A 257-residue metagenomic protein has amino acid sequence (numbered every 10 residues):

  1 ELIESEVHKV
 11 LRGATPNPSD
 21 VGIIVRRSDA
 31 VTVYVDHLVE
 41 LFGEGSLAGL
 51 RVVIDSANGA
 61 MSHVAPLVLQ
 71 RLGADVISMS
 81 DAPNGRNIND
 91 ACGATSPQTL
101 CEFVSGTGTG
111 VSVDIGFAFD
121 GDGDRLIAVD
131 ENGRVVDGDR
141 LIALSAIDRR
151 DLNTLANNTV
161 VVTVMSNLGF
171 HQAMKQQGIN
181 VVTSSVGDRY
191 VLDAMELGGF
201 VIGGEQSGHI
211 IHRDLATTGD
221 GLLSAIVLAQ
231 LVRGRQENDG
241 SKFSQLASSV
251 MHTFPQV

Functional and structural regions predicted by a protein language model:
E1-G13, A48, T99-T163, N167-G178: Replace "Mg2+/Mn2+-dependent" with "divalent metal-dependent
E1-V111: Gly/Ser/Thr-enriched, mixed-charge loops and adjacent short helices that form phosphate/oxyanion-binding elements
L2, D29-V33, G59-V64, T95 (+7 more regions): Conserved active-site and cofactor/substrate-binding residues in soluble primary-metabolism enzymes
I54, S78-S80, A118-F119, A128 (+4 more regions): General beta-strand structural signal in soluble alpha/beta enzymes
G59, D120-D124, S207-H209: Short glycine-rich anion-binding loops that position phosphate/pyrophosphate groups of nucleotides and phosphorylated
H63-L67, N89-C92, L126-E131, R140 (+3 more regions): Short acidic, glycine/serine/threonine-rich loops at helix termini
A65, L69, L100, S145-R149 (+2 more regions): Buried hydrophobic packing segments
I115, L152-V257: Phosphate-binding and adjacent anionic-ligand microenvironments
